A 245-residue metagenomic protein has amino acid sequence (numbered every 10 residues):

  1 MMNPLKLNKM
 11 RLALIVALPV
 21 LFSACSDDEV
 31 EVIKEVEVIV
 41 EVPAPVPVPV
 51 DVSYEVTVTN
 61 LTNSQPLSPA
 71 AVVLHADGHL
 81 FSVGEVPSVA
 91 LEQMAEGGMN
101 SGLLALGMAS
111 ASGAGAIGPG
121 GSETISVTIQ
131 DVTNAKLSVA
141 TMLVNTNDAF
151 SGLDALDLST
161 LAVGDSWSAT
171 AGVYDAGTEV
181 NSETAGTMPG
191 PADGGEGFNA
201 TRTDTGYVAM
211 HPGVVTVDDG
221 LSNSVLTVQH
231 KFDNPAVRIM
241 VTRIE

Functional and structural regions predicted by a protein language model:
M2-A13: Bacterial N-terminal signal peptides that target proteins for export
L21-A24: C-terminal motif of bacterial Sec signal peptides marking the signal peptidase cleavage site
S26-E29: Bacterial signal peptide processing site
I33-T57: Post-signal peptide N-terminal segment of mature Sec-exported envelope proteins
V48-S53, L61-S166: Structured domain cores in non-transmembrane regions
V56, L137, I239-V241: Hydrophobic beta-strand residues in large extracellular and virion-surface proteins
T62, S68-V73, G84, L91-M99 (+4 more regions): Extracellular low-complexity, O-glycosylation-prone Ser/Thr/Pro/Gly-rich "stalks" and linkers flanking catalytic
